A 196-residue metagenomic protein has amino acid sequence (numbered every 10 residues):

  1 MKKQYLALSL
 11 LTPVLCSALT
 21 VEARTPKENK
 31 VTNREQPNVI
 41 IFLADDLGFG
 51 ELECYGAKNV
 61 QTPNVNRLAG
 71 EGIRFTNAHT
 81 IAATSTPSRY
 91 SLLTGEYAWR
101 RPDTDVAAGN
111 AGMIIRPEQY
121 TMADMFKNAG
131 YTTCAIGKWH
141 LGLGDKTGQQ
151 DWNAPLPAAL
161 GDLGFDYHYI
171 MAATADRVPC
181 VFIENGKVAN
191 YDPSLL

Functional and structural regions predicted by a protein language model:
Q4-L8, L19-L196: Formylglycine-dependent sulfatase
S9-V14: Sec-dependent N-terminal signal peptides
